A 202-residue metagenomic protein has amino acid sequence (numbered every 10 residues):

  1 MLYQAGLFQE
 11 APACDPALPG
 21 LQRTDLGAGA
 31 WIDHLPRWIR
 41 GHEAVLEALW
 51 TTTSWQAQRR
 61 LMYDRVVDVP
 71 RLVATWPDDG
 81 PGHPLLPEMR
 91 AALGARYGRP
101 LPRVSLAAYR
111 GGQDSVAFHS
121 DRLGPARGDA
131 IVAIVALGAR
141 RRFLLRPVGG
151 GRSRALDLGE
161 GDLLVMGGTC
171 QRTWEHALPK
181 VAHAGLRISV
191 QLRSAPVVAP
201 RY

Functional and structural regions predicted by a protein language model:
M1-Y202: Non-heme Fe(II) oxygenase metal-center motifs and adjacent flexible, charged/small-residue loops
